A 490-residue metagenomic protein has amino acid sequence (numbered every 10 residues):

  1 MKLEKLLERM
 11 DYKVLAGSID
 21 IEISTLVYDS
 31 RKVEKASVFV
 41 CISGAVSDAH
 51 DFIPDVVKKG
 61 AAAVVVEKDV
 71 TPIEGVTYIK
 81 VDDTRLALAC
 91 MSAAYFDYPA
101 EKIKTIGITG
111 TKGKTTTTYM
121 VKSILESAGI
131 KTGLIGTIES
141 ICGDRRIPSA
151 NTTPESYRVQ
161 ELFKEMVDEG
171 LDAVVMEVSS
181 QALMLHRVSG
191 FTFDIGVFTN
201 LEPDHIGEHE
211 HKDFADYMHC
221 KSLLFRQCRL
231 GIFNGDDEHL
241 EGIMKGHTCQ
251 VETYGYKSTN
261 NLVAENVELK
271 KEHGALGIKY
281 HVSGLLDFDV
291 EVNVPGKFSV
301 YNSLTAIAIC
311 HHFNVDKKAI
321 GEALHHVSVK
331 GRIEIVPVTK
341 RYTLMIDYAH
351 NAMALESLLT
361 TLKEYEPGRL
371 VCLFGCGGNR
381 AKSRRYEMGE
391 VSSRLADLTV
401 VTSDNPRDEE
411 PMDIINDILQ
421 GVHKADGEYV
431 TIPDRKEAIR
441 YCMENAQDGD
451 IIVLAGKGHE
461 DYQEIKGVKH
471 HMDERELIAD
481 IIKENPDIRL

Functional and structural regions predicted by a protein language model:
M1-C90, A94, R226, E238 (+7 more regions): N-terminal leader/targeting and accessory segments in enzymes
M1-Y12, K35-V38, T248, L285 (+4 more regions): ATP-dependent carboxylate-amine ligase
L7-M10, L88-G235, H239-Q250, Y365-E366 (+1 more regions): Phosphate-binding loop of NTP-binding sites
L7-M10, V70-G75, D168-E169, I195-L344 (+2 more regions): Acidic, Mg2+-coordinating active-site environments of NTP-dependent enzymes
G44-V46, V70, S180-Q181, E202-D204 (+4 more regions): Short glycine-rich anion-binding loops that position phosphate/pyrophosphate groups of nucleotides and phosphorylated
A49-A62, Y78-D83, F193-T199, A215-H219 (+3 more regions): A short, gly/pro- and small-residue-rich
A62-K68, G231-G235, L373-F374, D397-N405: Short internal beta-strands
V66, D82, G136, V178 (+4 more regions): Short loop/edge segments at beta-strand edges and connector loops that shape dinucleotide/nucleotide cofactor-binding
